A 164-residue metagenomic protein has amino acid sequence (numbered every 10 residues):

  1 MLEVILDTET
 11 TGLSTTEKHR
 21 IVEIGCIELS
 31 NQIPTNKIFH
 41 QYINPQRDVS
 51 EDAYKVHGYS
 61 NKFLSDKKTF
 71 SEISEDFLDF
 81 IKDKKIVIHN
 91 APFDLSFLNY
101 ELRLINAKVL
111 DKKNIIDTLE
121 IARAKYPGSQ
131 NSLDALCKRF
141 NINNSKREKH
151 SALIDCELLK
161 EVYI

Functional and structural regions predicted by a protein language model:
M1-K113, R123-Y126, L133-K149: Conserved non-catalytic scaffold segment of RNase H-like nuclease domains
F140, Y163-I164: Conserved, surface-exposed functional patches that form binding/active-site neighborhoods
S151-Y163: Acidic, divalent-metal-coordinating active-site segment for phosphoryl/phosphodiester hydrolysis, typified by short
